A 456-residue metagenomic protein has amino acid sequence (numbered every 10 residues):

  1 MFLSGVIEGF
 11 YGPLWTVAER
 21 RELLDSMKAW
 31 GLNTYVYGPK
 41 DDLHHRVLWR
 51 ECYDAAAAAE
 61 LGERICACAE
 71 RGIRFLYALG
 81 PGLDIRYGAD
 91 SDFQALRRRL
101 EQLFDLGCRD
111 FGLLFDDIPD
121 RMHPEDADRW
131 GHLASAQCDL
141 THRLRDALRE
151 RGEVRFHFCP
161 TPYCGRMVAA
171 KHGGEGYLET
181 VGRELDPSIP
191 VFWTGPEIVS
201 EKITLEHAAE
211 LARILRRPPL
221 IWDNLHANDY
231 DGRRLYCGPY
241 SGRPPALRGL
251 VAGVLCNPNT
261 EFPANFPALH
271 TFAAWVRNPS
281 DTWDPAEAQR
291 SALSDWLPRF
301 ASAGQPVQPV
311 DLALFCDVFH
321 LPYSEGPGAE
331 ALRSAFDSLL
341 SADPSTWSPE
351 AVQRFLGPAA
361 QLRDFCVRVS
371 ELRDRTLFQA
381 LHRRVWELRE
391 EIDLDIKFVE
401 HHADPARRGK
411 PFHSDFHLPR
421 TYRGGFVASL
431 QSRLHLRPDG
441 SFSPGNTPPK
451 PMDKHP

Functional and structural regions predicted by a protein language model:
M1-E101, D105-R109: Feature activates predominantly on carbohydrate-active enzymes
I7-F10, R109, H123-D284: Catalytic-core regions of glycoside hydrolase
K40, D116, N259: Flexible loop residues that form catalytic and substrate-binding hotspots at small-molecule/glycan-binding clefts
E60, A95, A136, L140 (+1 more regions): Soluble or luminal CAZymes and related metallo-dependent hydrolases
G112: Hydrophobic "anchor" residues on beta-strands that sit immediately upstream of conserved functional sites
F115-R121: Short, conserved phosphate-binding/catalytic loop or strand-edge motifs used in phosphoryl-/nucleotidyl-transfer
D281-P456: C-terminal functional modules
